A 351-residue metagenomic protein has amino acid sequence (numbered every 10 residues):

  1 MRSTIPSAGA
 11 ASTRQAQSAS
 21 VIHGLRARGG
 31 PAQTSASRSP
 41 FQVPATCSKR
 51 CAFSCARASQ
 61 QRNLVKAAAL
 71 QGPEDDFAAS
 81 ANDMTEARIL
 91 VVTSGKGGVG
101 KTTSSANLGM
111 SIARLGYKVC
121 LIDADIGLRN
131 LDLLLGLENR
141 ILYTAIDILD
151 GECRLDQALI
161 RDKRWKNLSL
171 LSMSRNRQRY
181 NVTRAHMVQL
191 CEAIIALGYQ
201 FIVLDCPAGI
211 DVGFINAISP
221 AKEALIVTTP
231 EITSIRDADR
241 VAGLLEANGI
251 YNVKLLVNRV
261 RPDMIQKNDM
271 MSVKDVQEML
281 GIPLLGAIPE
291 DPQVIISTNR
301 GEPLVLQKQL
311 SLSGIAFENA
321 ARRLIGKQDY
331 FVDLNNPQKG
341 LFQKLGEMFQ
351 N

Functional and structural regions predicted by a protein language model:
R2-I5, R38-D76, A247-N351: C-terminal lobe/tail of nucleotide-utilizing enzymes
R2-V99, M110-Y117, R154-Q157: Extreme N-terminal, non-catalytic leader segments that precede Walker-type/kinase nucleotide-binding cores
S104, L108: Hydrophobic positions on the alpha1 helix immediately C-terminal to the Walker A/P-loop
M110-R114, S219, G243, G326: Short, well-ordered alpha-helices that flank and scaffold nucleotide-derived cofactor binding pockets
K118-D123, V227: Short beta-strand "acidic-cap" motif of Rossmann-like dinucleotide-binding folds
L121, I202-V203: Walker B beta-strand of ABC/ABC-like P-loop ATPase nucleotide-binding domains, specifically the conserved hydrophobic
A124-Q200, I295-L306: P-loop/Walker-type NTP enzyme "switch/lid" segment
H186-Q189, A196-L197, F201, P207-E290 (+1 more regions): Conserved catalytic-core segment of NTP-binding enzymes
